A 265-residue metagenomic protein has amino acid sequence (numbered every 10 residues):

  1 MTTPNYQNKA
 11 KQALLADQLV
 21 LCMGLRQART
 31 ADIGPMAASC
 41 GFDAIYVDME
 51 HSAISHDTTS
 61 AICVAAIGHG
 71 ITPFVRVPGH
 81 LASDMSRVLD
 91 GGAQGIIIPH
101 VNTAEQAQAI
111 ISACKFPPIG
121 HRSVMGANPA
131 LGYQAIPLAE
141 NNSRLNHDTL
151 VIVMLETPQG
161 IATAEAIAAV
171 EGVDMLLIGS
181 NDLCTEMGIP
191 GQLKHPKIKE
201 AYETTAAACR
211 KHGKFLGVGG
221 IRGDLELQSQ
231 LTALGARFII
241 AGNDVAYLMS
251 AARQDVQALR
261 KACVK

Functional and structural regions predicted by a protein language model:
M1-K265: Expand to "…catalyze enediolate/carbanion chemistry for C-C bond making/breaking, isomerization, decarboxylation
